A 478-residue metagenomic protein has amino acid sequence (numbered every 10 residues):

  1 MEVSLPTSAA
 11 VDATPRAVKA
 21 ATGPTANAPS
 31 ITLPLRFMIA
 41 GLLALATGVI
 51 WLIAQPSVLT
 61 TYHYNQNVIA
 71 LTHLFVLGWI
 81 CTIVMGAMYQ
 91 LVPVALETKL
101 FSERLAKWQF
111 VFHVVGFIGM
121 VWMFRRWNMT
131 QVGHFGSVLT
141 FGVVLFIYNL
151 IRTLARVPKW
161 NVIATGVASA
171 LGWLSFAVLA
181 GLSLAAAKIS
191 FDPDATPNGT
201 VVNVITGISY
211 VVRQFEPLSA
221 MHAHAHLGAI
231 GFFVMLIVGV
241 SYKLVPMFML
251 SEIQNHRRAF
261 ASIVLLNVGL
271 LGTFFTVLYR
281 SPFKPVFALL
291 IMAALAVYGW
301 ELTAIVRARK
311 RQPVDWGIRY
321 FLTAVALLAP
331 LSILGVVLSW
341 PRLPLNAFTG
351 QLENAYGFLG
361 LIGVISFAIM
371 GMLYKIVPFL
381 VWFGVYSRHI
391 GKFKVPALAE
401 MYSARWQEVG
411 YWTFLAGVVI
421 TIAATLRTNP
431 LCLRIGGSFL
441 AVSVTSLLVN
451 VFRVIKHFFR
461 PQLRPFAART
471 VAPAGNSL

Functional and structural regions predicted by a protein language model:
M1-L478: Hydrophobic alpha-helical transmembrane segments of multi-pass integral membrane proteins
